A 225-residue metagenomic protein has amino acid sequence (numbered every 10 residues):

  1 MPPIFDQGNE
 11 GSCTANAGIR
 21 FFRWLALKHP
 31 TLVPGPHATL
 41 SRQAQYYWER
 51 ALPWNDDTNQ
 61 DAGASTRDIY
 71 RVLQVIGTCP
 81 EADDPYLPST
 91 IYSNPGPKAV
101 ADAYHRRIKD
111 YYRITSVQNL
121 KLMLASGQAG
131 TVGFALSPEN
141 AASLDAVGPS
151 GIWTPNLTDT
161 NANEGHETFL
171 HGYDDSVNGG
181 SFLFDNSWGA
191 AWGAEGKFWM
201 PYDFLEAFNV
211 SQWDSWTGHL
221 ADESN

Functional and structural regions predicted by a protein language model:
M1-E10, N55-T58: A short glycine/serine-rich beta->alpha loop
A15, I19-R23, E49-D185, A190-N225: Predominantly the structural core of cysteine protease catalytic domains
F21-P53: Active-site-surrounding "flap" and adjacent substrate/cofactor-binding loops of secreted or lumenal enzymes, prototyped
